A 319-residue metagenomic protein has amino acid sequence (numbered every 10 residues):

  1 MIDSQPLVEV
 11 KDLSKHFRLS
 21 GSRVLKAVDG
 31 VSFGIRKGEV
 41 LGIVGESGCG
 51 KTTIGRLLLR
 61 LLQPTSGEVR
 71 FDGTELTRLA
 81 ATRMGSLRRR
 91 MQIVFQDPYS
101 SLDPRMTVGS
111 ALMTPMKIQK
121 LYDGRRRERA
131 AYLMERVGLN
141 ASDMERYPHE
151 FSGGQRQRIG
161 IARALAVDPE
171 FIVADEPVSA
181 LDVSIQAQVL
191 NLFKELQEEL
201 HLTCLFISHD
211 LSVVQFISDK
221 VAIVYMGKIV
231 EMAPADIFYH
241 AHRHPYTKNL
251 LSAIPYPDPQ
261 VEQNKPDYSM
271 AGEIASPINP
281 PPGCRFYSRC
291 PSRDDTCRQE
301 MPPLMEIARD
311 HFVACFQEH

Functional and structural regions predicted by a protein language model:
M1-H242, S252, V313-A314, E318-H319: ABC transporter nucleotide-binding domains
I2-P6, V24, P234-H319: Short catalytic/signature loops enriched in Gly
